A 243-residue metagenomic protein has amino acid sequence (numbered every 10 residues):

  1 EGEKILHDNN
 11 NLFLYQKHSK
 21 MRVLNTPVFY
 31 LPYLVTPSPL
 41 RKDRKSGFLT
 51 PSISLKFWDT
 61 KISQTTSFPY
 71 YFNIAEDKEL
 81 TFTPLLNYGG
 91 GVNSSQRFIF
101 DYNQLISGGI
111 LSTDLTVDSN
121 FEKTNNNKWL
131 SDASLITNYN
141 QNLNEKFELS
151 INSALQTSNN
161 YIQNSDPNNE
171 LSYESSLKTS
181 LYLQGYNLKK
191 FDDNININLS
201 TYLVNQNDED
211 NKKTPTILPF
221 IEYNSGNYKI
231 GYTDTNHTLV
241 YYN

Functional and structural regions predicted by a protein language model:
E1-N243: Outer-membrane beta-barrel proteins and related beta-barrel translocases across Gram-negative bacteria
